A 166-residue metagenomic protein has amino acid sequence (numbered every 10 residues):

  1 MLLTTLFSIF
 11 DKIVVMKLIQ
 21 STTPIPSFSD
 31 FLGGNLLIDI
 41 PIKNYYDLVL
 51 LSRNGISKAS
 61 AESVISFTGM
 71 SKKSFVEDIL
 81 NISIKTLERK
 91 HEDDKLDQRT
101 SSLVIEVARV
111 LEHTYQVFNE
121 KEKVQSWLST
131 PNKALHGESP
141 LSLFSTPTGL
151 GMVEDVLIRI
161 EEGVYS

Functional and structural regions predicted by a protein language model:
L2-S166: Non-transmembrane "mature" sequence context
